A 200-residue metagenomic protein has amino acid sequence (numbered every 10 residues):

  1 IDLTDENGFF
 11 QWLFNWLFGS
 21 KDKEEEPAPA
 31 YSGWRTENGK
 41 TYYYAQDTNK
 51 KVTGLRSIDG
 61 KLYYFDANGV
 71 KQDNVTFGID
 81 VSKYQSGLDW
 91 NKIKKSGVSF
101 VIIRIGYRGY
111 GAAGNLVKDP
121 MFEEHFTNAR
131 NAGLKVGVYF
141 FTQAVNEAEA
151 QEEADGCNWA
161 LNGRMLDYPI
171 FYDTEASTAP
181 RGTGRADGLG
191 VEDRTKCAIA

Functional and structural regions predicted by a protein language model:
I1-T76, S96: Extracellular adhesion/carbohydrate-binding repeat motifs centered on closely spaced tryptophans
T76-I199: Substrate-binding cleft of extracellular glycoside hydrolase catalytic domains
